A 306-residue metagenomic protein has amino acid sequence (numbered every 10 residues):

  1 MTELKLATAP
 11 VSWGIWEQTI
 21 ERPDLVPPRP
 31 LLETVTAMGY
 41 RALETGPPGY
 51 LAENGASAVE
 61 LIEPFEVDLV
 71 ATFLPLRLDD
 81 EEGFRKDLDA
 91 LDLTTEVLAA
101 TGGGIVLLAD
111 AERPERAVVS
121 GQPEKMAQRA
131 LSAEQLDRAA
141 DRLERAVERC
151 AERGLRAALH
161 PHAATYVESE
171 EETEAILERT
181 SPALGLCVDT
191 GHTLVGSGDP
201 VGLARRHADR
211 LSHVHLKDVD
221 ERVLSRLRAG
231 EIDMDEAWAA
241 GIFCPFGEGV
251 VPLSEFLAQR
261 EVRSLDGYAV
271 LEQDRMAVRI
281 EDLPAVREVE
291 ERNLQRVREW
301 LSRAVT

Functional and structural regions predicted by a protein language model:
M1-I105, A140-D141, R153-L155, P182-G185 (+2 more regions): N-terminal pre-domain/capping segments
A7-A9, V70, I105-A111, D209-D220 (+1 more regions): Non-cysteine beta-strand/loop elements that form the S-adenosyl-L-methionine
V11-W13, G46-P48, L74-D79, A111-R113 (+5 more regions): Active-site beta-loop-alpha junctions enriched in small/polar residues
E21-L25, R113-E124, L224-E236: Short, flexible, mixed-charge acidic loops at enzyme active sites
A42-L43, A140-V250, L301-V305: Acidic/histidine-rich catalytic cores of soluble enzymes
G83-G185: Active-site acidic/histidine proton-transfer and metal-coordination neighborhood in alpha/beta enzyme cores
E248-R263: A short, acidic, amphipathic alpha-helical segment used as a generic capping/interface helix at domain edges
V270-E288: A short, acidic, flexible beta-alpha connecting loop/helix-capping segment that sits on the rim of active
